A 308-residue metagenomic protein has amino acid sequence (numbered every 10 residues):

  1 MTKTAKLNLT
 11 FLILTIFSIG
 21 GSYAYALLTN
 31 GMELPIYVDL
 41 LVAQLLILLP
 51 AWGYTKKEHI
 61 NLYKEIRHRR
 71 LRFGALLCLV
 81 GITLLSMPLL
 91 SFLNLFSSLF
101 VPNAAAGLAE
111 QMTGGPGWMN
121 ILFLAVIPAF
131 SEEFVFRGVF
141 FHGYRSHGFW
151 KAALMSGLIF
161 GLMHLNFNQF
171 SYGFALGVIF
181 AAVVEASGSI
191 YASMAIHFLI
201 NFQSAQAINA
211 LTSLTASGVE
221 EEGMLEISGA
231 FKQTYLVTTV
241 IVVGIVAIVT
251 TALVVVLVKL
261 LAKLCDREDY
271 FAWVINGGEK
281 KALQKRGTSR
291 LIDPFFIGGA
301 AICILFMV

Functional and structural regions predicted by a protein language model:
T2-I16, I60-L90, T234-I241, F271-I302: Interfacial transmembrane-helix boundary/kink motif in multi-pass membrane proteins
N8-L12, Y37-L41, L76-G81, W118 (+5 more regions): Hydrophobic alpha-helical transmembrane segments
L14-A24, L46-G53, T83-P88, I241-K263 (+1 more regions): Hydrophobic core of alpha-helical transmembrane segments in multi-pass integral membrane proteins
A26-V80, L99-V101, A252-E279: Membrane-helix interface linkers and caps
L28-N30, L34-I36, Y63-S131, N276 (+1 more regions): Juxtamembrane helix-loop-helix connectors linking adjacent transmembrane helices in multi-pass membrane enzymes
L41, L45, V80, L122-V126 (+7 more regions): Residue-level signature of the transmembrane alpha-helical core of multi-pass small-molecule transporters
G107-A175: Function-critical hydrophobic alpha-helical transmembrane segments in multi-pass membrane proteins
Q169-T234: Functionally important transmembrane alpha-helices
